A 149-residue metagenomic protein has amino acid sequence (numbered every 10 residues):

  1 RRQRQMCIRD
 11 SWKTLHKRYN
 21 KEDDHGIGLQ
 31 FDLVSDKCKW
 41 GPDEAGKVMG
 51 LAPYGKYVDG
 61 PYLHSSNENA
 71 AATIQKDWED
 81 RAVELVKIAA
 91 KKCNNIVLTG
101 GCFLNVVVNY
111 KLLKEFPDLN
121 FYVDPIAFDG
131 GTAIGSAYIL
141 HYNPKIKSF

Functional and structural regions predicted by a protein language model:
R1, Y19-G26, V97-C102, F121-T132: Active-site nucleophile and cofactor-binding loops and adjacent substrate-binding regions of central metabolic enzymes
Q3-I8: Short, small-residue-biased leader/transition segments that mark boundaries at the very start of proteins
R9-V58, A133, Y138-N143: Glycine-rich phosphate-binding loop plus the immediately following alpha-helix
G26-F31, W78, L104, V108 (+1 more regions): Catalytic-loop motifs flanking and including active-site residues across diverse enzymes
K39-N95, F103-F121, K145: A contiguous, well-structured pocket-lining segment that forms one wall/lid of small-molecule binding clefts in soluble
P125-F128, Y138-F149: Phosphate/diphosphate-binding loops
